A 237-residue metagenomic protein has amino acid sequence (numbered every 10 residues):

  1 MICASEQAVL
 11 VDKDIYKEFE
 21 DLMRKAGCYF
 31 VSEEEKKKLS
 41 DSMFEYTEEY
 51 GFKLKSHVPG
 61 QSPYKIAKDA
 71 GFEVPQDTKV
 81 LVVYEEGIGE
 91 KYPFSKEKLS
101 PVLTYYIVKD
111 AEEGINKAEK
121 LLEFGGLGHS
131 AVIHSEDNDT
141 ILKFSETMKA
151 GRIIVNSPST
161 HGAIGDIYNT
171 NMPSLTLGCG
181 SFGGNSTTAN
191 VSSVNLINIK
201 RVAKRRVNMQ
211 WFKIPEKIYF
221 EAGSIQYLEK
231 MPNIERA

Functional and structural regions predicted by a protein language model:
M1-G89: ALDH superfamily catalytic-core signature
V11, V83-Y84, Y105-K109, I218-I225: Short acidic-hydrophobic, aromatic-tinged amphipathic segments that line or gate anion-handling sites
E18-L22, K65-D69, E113, K117 (+3 more regions): Alpha-helical scaffold segments in soluble metabolic enzymes
K37-K38, E112-E113, H161-A163, S224-L228: A short acidic, often aromatic-flanked loop/helix-cap motif at beta-alpha or helix-coil junctions that lines enzyme
F72-M209: Conserved C-terminal structural/oligomerization subdomain of aldehyde/semialdehyde dehydrogenase
M209-N233: N-terminal amphipathic/basic leader segments beginning at the initiator methionine
R236-A237: Glycine-rich phosphate/diphosphate-binding loop of Rossmann-like nucleotide-binding domains
